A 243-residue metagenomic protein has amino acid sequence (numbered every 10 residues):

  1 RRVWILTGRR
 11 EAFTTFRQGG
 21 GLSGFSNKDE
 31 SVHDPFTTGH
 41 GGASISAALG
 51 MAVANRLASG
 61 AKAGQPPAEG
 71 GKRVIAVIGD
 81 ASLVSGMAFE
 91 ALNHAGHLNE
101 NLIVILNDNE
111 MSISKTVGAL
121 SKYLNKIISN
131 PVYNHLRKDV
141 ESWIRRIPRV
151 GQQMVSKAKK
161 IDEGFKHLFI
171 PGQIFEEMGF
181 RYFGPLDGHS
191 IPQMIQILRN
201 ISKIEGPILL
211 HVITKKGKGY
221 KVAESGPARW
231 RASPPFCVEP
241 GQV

Functional and structural regions predicted by a protein language model:
R1-L98: Cofactor-binding active-site loop characterized by glycine-rich and histidine/acidic residues
R2-I5, E11-T14, F25, E30 (+11 more regions): Generic structural signal for short, flexible, solvent-exposed coil/loop and linker residues
I5, D80, N107-D108, D187: Acidic side chains
R17, V77-I78, I103-N107, H211-K215: Short beta-strand segments
R73-I75, N101, P207-L209: Residue-level preference for the first positions of well-ordered beta-strands
S85-N107, K122-I128, A223: A short alpha/beta connector and helix-capping loop motif
N109-V243: Long, well-ordered, tryptophan-enriched scaffold segments
